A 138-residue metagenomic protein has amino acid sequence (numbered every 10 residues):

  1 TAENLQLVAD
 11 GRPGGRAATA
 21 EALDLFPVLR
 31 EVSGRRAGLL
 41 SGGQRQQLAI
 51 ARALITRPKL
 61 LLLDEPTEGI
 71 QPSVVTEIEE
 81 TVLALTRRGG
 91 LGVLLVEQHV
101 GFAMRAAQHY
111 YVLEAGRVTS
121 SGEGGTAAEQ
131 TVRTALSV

Functional and structural regions predicted by a protein language model:
T1-A17, L25-R30, G122: ABC-type ATPase nucleotide-binding domains, specifically the catalytic core motifs of the NBD
R36-L40: Conserved ABC ATPase signature
A53-L54: ABC ATPase C-loop
R57: Conserved catalytic motifs of ABC-family nucleotide-binding domains
L61-E65: Catalytic Walker B motif of ABC-type/P-loop ATPase nucleotide-binding domains
V75-G89: Helical segment within the ABC ATPase nucleotide-binding domain
E97-Q98: H-loop/switch region of ABC-family ATPase nucleotide-binding domains
R117-V138: Conserved beta-strand-loop-alpha-helix hinge in the C-terminal portion of ABC ATPase nucleotide-binding domains
